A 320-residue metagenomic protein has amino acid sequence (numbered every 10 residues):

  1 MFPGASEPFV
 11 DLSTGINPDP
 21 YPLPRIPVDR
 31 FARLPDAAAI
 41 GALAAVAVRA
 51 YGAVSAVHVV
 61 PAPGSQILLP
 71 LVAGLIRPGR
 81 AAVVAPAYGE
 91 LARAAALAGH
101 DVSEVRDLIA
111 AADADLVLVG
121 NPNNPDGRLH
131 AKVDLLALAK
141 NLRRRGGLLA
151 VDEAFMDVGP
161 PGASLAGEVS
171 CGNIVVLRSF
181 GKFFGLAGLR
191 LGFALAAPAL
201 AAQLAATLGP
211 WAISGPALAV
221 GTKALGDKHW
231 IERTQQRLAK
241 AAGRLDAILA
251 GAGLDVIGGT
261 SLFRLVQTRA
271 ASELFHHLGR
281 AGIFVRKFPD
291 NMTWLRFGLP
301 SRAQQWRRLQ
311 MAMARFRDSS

Functional and structural regions predicted by a protein language model:
M1-R49: N-terminal "arm"/small-domain region of PLP-dependent enzymes with the aminotransferase-like
D11, L177, D255-G259, R286-P289: Short beta-strand
L23, A110, A114, A270-H277 (+1 more regions): Short, conserved charged micro-motifs
F31-R143, A150, F155-C171, V175 (+1 more regions): Conserved core of the PLP fold type I
N173-I257: PLP-dependent aminotransferase class I/II
A239, L249-A281, L299: Conserved PLP-binding catalytic core of the aspartate aminotransferase-like
R280, D290-S320: PLP-dependent enzyme catalytic core of the Aspartate aminotransferase-like
